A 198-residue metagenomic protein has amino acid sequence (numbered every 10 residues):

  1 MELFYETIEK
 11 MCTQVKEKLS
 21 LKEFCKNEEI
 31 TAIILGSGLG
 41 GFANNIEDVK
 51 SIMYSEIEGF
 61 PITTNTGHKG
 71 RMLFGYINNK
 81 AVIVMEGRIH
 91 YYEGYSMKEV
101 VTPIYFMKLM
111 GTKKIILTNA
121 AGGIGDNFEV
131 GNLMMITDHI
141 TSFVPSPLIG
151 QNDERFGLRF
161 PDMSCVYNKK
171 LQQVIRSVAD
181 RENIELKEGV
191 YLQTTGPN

Functional and structural regions predicted by a protein language model:
M1-M163: Metabolite-binding pocket within alpha/beta catalytic cores that recognizes anionic/polar moieties
F4, S96, N168, P197-N198: Charged, low-complexity surface patches
E93-G94, C165, L192-G196: A generic secondary-structure micro-motif detector that highlights 1-2 residue hydrophobic/ambivalent hotspots embedded
F160-Q172, R176: Glycine-rich loop/linker segments at domain edges
Q172, S177-N198: Active-site/ligand-binding-proximal alpha/beta "capping" segment
